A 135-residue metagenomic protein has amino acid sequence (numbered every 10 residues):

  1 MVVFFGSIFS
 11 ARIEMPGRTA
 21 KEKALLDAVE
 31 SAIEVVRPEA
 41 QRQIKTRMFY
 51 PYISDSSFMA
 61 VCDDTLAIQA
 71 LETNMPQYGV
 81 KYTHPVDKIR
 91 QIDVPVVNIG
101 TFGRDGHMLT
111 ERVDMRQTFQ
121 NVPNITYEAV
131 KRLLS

Functional and structural regions predicted by a protein language model:
M1-S135: An extended, acidic, His-containing surface patch that forms the Zn2+-binding/catalytic region of metallohydrolases
